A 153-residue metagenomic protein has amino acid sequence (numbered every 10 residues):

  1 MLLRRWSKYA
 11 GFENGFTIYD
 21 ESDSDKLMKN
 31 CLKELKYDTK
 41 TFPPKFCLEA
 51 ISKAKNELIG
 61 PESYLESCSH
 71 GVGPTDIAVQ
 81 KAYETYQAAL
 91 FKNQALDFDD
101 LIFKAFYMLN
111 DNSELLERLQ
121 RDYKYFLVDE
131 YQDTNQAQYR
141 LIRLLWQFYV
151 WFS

Functional and structural regions predicted by a protein language model:
M1-Y125, Q136, F148-W151: A basic/glycine-biased coupling hinge at the interface between accessory DNA-binding modules
E130-L141, L145-W146: Conserved ATPase-coupling elements of RecA-like P-loop NTPase cores
R143, F152-S153: Metal-dependent catalytic core segments for phosphate chemistry
